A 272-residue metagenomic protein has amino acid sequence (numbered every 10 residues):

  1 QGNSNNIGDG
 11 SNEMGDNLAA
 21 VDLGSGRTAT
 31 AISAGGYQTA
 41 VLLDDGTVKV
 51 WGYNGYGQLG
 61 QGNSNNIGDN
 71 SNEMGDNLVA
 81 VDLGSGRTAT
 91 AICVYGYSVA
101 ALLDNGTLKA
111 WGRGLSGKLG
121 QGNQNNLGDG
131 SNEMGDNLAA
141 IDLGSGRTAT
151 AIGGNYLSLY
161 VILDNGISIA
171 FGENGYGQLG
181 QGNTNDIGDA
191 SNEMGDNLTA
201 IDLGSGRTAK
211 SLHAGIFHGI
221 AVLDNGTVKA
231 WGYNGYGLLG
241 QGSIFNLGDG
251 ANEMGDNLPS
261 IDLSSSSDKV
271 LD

Functional and structural regions predicted by a protein language model:
Q1-M14, W51-M74, W111-M134, F171-M194 (+1 more regions): Short glycine/serine- and acidic-residue-enriched loop/turn motifs that recur at repeat junctions
T28, G35-G36, T88, Y95-G96 (+4 more regions): Beta-rich catalytic cores
Y37, D44, Y53-G55, D104 (+6 more regions): Short loop/turn segments immediately following the C-termini of beta-strands
Q38-V41, V50, S98-A101, A110 (+4 more regions): Conserved core positions of repeat-based scaffolds
G46-T47, T107, I167, T227: Structural motif
I244, D262-D272: Blade-level signature of beta-propeller repeat domains, shared across WD40, Kelch, NHL, RCC1 and BNR/Asp-box propellers
